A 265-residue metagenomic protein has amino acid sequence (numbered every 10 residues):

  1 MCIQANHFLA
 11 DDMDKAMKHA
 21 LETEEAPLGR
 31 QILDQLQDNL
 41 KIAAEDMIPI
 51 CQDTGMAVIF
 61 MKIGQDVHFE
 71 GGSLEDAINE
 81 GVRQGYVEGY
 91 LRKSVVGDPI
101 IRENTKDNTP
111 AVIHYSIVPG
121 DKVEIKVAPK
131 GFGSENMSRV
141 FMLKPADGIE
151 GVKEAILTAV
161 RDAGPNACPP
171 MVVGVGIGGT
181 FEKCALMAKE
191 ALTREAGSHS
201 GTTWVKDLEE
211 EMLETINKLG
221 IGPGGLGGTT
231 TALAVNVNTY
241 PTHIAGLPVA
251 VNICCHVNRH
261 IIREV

Functional and structural regions predicted by a protein language model:
M1-V265: Non-transmembrane, aqueous-exposed alpha-helical and coiled segments at domain scale
